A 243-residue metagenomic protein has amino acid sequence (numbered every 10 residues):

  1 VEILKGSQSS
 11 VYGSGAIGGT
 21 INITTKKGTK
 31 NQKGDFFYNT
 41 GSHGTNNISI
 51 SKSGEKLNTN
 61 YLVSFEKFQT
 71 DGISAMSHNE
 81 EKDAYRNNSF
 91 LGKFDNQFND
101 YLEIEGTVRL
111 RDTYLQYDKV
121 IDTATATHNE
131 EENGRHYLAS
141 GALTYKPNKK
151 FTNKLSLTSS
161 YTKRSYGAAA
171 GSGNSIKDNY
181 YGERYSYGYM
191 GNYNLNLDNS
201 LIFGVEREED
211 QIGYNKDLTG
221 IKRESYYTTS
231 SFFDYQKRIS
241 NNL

Functional and structural regions predicted by a protein language model:
I3, V11, G15-F37, I48-I50: N-terminal periplasmic accessory domains that precede and gate Gram-negative outer-membrane beta-barrel machines
I3-L4, Q32-D35, I73-H78, N88 (+4 more regions): Extracytoplasmic loops and strand-loop junctions of Gram-negative outer membrane beta-barrel proteins
G6, T24, F37-H43, E55 (+4 more regions): Outer-membrane beta-barrel pore domains and translocons
S7, S14, G19-T20, I73 (+1 more regions): Gly/Ser/Thr-rich helix-start
S10, N22, K30, S51-E132: Periplasmic-side early beta-strands and strand-to-turn transitions of outer-membrane beta-barrels
G15-I17, N39, G44-I48, R86-N88 (+3 more regions): Residues that define the transmembrane beta-barrel architecture of outer-membrane proteins
A16, K27-T29, G54-N58, L195-L197 (+1 more regions): A generic beta-sheet turn/junction motif
L62, D95-T113, E130-L243: Face-selective signature of the C-terminal outer-membrane beta-barrel domain
